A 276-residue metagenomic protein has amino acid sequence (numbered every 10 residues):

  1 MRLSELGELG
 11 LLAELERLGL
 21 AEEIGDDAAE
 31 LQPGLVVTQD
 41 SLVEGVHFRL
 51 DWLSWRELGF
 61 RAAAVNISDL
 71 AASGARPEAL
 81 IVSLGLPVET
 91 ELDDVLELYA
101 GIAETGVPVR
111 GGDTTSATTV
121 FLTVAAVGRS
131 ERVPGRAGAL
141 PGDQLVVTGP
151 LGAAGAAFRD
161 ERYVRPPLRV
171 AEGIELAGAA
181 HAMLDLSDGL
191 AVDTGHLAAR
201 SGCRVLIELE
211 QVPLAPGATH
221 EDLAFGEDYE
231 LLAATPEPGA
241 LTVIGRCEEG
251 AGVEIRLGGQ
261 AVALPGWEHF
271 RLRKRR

Functional and structural regions predicted by a protein language model:
M1-S54, S73, E78, V82 (+6 more regions): Extreme N-terminal cap/leader segments of soluble proteins
L3, G7, P33, P166-P167 (+1 more regions): Acidic, Ser/Thr/Pro-rich beta/coil linker or hinge segments at domain junctions
E30, N66, G74, V109 (+4 more regions): Residue-level signal for inorganic ion chemistry
L35, L42, R76-G155: Glycine-rich anion-binding loops of enzyme active sites
W55-A79, E97-E104, A171, E175 (+1 more regions): Small-aliphatic-rich amphipathic alpha-helix that forms the alpha element of a beta-alpha
E89-E91, V164-D228: Active-site-proximal betaalpha loop/short-helix elements that scaffold phosphoryl/nucleotidyl transfer chemistry
A125-G135, R159-E175: Active-site glycine-rich loop that binds ribose-phosphate moieties when present
V127, L232-P236: Short hydrophobic/aromatic beta-strand micro-patches that form the beta-sheet surface supporting nucleotide- or nucleic
